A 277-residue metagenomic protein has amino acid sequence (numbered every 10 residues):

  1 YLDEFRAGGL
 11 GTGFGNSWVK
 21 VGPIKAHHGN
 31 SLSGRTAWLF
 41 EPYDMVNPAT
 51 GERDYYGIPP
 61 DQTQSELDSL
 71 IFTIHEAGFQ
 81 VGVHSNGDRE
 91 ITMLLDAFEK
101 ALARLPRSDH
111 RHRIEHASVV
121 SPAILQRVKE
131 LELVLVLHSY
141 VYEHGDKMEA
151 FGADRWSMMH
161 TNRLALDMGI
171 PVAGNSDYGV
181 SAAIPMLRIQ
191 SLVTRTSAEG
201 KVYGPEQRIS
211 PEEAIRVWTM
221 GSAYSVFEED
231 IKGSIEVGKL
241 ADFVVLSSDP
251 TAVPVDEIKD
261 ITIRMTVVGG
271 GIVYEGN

Functional and structural regions predicted by a protein language model:
Y1-D88, R127-V134, I189-S191: Metal-coordinating catalytic core of metallo-dependent amide/deamination hydrolases
F72-G82, R89-H112, H116-A117, P122-Q126 (+5 more regions): His/Asp/Glu-enriched, well-ordered alpha-helical/loop segment that forms or immediately abuts the divalent-metal
G276-N277: Extracellular/periplasmic ectodomains of large secreted or surface enzymes and adhesion receptors
